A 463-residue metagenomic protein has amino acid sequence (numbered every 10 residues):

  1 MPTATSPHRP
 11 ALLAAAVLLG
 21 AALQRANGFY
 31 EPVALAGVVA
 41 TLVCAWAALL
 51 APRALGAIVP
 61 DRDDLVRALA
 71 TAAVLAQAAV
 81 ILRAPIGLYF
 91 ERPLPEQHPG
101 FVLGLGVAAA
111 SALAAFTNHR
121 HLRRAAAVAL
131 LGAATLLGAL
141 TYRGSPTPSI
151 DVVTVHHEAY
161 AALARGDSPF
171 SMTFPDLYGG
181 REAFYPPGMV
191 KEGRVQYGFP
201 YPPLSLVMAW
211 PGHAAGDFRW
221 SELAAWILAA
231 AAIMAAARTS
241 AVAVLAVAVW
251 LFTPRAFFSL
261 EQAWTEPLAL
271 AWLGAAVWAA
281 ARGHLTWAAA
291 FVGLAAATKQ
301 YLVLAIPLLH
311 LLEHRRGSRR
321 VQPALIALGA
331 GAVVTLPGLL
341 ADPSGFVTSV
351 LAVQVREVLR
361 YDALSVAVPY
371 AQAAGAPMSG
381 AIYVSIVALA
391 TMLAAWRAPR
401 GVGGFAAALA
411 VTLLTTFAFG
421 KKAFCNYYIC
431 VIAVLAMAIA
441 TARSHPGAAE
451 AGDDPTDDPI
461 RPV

Functional and structural regions predicted by a protein language model:
M1-P7, A442-V463: Short, intrinsically disordered terminal tails adjacent to the first/last structured region
P2-A129, G138-V277, E313-Y428, A438-S444: Primarily membrane-embedded glycan-assembly and transfer machineries that use lipid-linked glycans
T135: Non-catalytic ligand/cofactor/substrate-binding and regulatory segments of enzyme domains
F252, A305, T335, A367 (+2 more regions): Selective for proline/serine-rich intrinsically disordered segments in cytosolic/nuclear regulatory regions
T286, A290-H314, V333, F419-Y427: Transmembrane helices and adjacent periplasmic/lumenal helix-loop junctions of polyprenol-phosphate-dependent
